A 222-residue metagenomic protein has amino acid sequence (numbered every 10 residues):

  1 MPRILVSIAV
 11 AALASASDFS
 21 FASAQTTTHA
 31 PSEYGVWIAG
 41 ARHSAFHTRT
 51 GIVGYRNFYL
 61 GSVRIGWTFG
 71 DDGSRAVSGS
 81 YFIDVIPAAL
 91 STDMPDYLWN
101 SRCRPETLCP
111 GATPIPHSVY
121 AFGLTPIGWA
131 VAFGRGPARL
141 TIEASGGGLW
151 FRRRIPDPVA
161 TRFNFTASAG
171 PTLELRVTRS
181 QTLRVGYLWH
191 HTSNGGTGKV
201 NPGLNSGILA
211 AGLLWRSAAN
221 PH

Functional and structural regions predicted by a protein language model:
L13-A22: C-terminal segment of classical bacterial N-terminal signal peptides
F21-S32, F69-G79, G134-L140, V177-T182 (+1 more regions): Short loop/turn motifs that connect adjacent beta-strands in outer-membrane beta-barrel proteins
A30, Y55-G61, S118-T125, T161-A167 (+1 more regions): Residues that define the transmembrane beta-barrel architecture of outer-membrane proteins
S32-S44, Y81-A89, I142-W150, V185-H191: Transmembrane beta-barrel strands of outer-membrane/channel proteins
R42-T48, D71-G73, A89-P95, R135 (+3 more regions): Gram-negative outer-membrane beta-barrel proteins
H47-V53, P110-P116, R153-V159, G195-N201: Extracellular loop and loop/strand-boundary signature of outer-membrane beta-barrel proteins
L60-R153, L214: Gram-negative (and chloroplast) outer-membrane scaffold detector with strong preference for beta-barrel transmembrane
L175, L204-H222: Outer-membrane beta-barrel "beta-signal"
